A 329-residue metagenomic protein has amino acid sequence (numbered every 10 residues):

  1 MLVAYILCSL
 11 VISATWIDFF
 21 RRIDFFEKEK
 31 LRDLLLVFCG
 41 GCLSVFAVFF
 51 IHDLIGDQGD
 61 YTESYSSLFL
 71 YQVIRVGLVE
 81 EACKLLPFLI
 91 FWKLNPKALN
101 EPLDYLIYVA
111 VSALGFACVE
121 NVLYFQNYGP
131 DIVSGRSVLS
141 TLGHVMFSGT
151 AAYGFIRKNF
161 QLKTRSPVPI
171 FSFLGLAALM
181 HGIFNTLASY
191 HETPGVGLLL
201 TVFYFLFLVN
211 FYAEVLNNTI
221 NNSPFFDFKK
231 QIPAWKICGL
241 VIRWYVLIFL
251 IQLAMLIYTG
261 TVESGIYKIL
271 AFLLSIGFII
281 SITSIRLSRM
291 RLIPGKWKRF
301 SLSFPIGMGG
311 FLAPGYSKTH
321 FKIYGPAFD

Functional and structural regions predicted by a protein language model:
M1-D329: Hydrophobic alpha-helical segments at protein termini of multi-pass membrane proteins
